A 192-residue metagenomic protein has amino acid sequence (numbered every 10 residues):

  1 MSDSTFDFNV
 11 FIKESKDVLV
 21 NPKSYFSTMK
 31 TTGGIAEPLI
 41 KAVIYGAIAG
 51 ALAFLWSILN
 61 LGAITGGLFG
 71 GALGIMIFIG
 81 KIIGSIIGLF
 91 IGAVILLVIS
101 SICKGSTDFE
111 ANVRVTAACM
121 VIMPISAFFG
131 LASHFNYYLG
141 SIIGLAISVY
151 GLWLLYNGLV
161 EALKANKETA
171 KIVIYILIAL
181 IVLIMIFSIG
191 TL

Functional and structural regions predicted by a protein language model:
M1-A49: N-terminal juxtamembrane cytosolic/stromal segments of multi-pass membrane proteins
S2-N9, K13-K16, K30, L61 (+2 more regions): Selective transmembrane helix interface/packing segments
D17, G46, G50, G74-I77 (+2 more regions): Generic alpha-helix structural propensity
T28-T32, G66-G71, K164: Helix-boundary and loop/linker segments of multi-pass membrane transporters
A36-Y45, A72, M76, G80-G84 (+3 more regions): Alpha-helical transmembrane segments of integral membrane proteins
A42-G50, F54, K81-F90, T116-M120 (+1 more regions): Alpha-helical transmembrane spans of integral membrane proteins, capturing the lipid-embedded, hydrophobic core of TM
L52-S85, S126-S148, I184-L192: Membrane-helix interface segments in multi-pass membrane proteins
A93-L180: Hydrophobic alpha-helical transmembrane segments and adjacent short intramembrane/lumenal linkers of inner/organellar
